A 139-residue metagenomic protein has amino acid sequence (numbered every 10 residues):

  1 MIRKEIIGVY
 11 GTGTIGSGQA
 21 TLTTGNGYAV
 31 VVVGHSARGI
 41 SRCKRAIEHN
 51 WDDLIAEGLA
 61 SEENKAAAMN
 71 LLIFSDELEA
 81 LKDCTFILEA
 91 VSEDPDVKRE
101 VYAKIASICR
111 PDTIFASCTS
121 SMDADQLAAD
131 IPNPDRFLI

Functional and structural regions predicted by a protein language model:
M1-D53, E57, I73: NAD(P)+-binding Rossmann beta1-loop-alpha1 motif at the extreme N-terminus of oxidoreductases
R3-I6, C84, D112: Phosphate-coordination loops involved in phosphoryl transfer and adenosine-cofactor binding
T21-T24, K82, A106, A128: A structural alpha-helix within SAM-dependent methyltransferase catalytic domains
G34, S92, C118: Conserved residues at beta->alpha junctions
R42-R45, F86, E100, Q126: Generic recognition of short, well-ordered alpha-helical segments
D53-I108: A structured beta-alpha segment of the ubiquitous adenosine-cofactor-binding alpha/beta core
V97-I139: Rossmann-fold NAD(P)-binding glycine/threonine-rich loop
